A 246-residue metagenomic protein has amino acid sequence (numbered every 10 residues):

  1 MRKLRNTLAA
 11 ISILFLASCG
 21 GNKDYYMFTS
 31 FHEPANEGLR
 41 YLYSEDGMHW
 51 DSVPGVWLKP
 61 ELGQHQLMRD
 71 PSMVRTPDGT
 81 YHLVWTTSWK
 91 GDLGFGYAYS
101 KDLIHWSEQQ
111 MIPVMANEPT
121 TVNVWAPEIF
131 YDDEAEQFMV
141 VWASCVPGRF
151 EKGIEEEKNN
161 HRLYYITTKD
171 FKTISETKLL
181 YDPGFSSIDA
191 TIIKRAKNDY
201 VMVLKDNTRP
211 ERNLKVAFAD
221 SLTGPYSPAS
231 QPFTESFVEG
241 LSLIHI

Functional and structural regions predicted by a protein language model:
M1-L8: Bacterial N-terminal signal peptides that target proteins for export
A9-F15: Bacterial N-terminal signal peptides
S18-H245: Carbohydrate-active catalytic/glycan-binding domains of CAZyme proteins, especially the secreted or lumenal ectodomains
